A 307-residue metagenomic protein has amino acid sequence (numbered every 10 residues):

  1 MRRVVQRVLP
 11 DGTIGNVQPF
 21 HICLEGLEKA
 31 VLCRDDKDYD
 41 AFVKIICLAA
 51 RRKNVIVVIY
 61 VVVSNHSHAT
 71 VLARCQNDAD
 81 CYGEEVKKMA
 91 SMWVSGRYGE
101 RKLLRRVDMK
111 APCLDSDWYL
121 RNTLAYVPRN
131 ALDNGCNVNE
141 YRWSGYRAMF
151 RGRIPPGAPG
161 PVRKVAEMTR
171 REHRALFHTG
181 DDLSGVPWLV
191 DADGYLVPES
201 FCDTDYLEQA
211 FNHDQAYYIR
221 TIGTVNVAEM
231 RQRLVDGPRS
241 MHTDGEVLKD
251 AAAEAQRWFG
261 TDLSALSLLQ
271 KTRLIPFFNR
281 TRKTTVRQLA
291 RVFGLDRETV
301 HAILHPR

Functional and structural regions predicted by a protein language model:
M1-I59, R74-R307: Short Pro-Cys-Gly-centered "Cys-loop" motif that presents a nucleophilic cysteine in a tight turn
H66-R74: Short beta-strand->loop micro-motif that forms the acidic, two-metal-ion catalytic signature in nucleotide-processing
